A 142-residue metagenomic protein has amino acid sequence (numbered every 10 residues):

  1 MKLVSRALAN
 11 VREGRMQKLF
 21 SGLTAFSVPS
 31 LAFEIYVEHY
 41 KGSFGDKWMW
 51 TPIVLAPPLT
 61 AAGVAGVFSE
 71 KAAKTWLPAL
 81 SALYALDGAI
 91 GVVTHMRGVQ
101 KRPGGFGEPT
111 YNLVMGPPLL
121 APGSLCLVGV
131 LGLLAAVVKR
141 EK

Functional and structural regions predicted by a protein language model:
M1-K142: Short amphipathic, positively biased membrane-proximal segments that drive organelle/inner-membrane targeting
